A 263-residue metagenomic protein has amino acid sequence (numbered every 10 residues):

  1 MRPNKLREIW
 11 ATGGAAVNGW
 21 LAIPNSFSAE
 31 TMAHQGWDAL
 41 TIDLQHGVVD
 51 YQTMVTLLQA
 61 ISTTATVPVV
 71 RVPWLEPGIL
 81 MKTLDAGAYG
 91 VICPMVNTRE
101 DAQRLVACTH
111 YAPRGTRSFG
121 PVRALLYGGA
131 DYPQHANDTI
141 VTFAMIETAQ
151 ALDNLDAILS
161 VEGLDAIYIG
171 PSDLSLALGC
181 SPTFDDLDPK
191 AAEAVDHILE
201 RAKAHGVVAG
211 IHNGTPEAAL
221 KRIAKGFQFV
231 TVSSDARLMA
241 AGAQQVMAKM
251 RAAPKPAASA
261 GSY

Functional and structural regions predicted by a protein language model:
M1-Y263: Expand to "…catalyze enediolate/carbanion chemistry for C-C bond making/breaking, isomerization, decarboxylation
